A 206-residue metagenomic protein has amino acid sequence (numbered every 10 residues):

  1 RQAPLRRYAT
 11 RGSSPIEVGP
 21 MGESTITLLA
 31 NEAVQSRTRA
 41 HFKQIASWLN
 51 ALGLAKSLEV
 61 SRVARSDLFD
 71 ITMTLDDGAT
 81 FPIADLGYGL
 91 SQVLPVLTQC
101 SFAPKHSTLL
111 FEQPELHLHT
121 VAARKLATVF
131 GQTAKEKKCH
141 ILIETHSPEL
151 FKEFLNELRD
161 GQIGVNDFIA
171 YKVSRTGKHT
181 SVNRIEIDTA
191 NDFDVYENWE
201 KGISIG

Functional and structural regions predicted by a protein language model:
R1-V93, Q99, P104, T189-F193 (+1 more regions): Phosphate-coordinating catalytic segments in nucleotide- and nucleic-acid-processing enzymes
C100-K105, Q132-E136: Phosphate-binding P-loop
K105-T108, K138-L142: Loop/turn-to-beta-strand initiation segments
E112-Q113: Walker B catalytic acidic pair
T128-E136, F151-G206: RecA-like P-loop NTPase motor core
E144-H146: H-loop/switch region of ABC-family ATPase nucleotide-binding domains
